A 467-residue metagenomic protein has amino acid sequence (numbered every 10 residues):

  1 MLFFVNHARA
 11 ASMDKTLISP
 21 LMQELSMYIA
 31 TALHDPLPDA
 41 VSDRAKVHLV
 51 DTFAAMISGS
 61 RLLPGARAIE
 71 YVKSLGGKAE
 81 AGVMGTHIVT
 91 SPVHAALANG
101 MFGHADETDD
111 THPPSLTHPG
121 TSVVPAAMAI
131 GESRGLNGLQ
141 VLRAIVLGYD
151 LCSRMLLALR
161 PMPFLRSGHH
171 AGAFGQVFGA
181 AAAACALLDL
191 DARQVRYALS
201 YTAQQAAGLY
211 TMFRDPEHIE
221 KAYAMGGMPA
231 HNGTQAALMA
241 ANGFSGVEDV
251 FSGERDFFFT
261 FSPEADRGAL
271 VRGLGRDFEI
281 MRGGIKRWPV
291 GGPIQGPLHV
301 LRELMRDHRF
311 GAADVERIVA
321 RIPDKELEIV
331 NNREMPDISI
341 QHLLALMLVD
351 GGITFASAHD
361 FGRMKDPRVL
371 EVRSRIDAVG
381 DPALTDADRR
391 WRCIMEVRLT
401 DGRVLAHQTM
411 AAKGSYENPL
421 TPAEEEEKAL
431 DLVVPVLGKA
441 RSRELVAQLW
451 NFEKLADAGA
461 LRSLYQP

Functional and structural regions predicted by a protein language model:
F3-L116, F213-H231, L238-P467: Terminal-appendage/accessory-domain detector
H48-A55, A127, G175-A186, L344: Hydrophobic mid-domain F-helix/FG-region of cytochrome P450s
G77-A79, L151-R160, Q205-F213, L327: Secretory-pathway/luminal and periplasmic proteins that interact with or process carbohydrate-rich
V89-E107, R143-L157, Q194-Q205: Short, charged, amphipathic alpha-helices and their helix-cap/turn boundaries
G103-M155, L159: Hydrophobic alpha-helical hairpins/lids featuring a short glycine-rich hinge
S115-T121, V141-I145, P163-V177, A222-G227 (+1 more regions): Active-site nucleophile and cofactor-binding loops and adjacent substrate-binding regions of central metabolic enzymes
G120-M128, Q176-A183, A230-Q235, G296: Well-ordered alpha-helical segments within folded domains of soluble proteins
R134-Q140, L157-G168, F178-T202, L209-G226 (+1 more regions): Active-site cavity-forming subdomains of large catalytic enzyme subunits
